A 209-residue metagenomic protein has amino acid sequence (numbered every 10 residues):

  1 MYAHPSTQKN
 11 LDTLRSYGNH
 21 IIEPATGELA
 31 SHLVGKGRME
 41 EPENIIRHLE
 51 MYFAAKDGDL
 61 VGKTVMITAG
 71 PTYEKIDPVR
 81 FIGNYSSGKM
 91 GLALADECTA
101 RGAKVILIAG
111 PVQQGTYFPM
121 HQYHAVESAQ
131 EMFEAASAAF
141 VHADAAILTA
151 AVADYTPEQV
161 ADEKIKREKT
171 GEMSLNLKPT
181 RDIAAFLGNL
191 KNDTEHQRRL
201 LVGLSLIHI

Functional and structural regions predicted by a protein language model:
M1-F53: Internal gly/pro-rich beta-alpha loop/helix module that stabilizes soluble enzyme cofactors or their anionic handles
H4, D77-K89, E172-T180: Glycine- and acidic-residue-enriched helix-capping/strand-helix junction motifs
D12-T13, K63-E127: Glycine-rich phosphate/diphosphate-binding loop of Rossmann-like nucleotide-binding domains
I21-P24, L107, L148-T149, V202-G203: General beta-strand structural signal in soluble alpha/beta enzymes
V61-K63, R198: Phosphate-coordination loops involved in phosphoryl transfer and adenosine-cofactor binding
E127-L204: Glycine-rich phosphate-binding loop
I207-I209: Conserved small/polar residues in nucleotide/adenosyl-binding loops
